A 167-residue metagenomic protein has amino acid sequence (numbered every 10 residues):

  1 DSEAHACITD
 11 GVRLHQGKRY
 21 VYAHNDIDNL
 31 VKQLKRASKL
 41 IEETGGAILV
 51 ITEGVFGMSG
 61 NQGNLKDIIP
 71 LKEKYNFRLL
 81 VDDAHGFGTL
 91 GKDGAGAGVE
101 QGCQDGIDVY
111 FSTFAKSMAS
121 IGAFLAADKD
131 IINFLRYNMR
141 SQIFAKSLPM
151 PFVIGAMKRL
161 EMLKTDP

Functional and structural regions predicted by a protein language model:
D1-A6: Conserved PLP-anchoring active-site segment centered on the Schiff-base-forming lysine
C7-Q16: Active-site-proximal loop->helix
H15-K18, A37-K39, G96-V99, M162: Short, hinge-like loop/turn segments at secondary-structure boundaries
K18-V21, Y110: Conserved beta-strand scaffold positions in the cores of enzyme catalytic domains, especially in NTP/NDP-utilizing
Y20-A23, M58, L125, K146: Hydrophobic alpha-helical scaffolding
H24-L80: Active-site phosphate-binding strand-loop segment of PLP-dependent enzymes
Y75-R78, H85, L90-P167: Active-site C-terminal subdomain of aminotransferase-like
